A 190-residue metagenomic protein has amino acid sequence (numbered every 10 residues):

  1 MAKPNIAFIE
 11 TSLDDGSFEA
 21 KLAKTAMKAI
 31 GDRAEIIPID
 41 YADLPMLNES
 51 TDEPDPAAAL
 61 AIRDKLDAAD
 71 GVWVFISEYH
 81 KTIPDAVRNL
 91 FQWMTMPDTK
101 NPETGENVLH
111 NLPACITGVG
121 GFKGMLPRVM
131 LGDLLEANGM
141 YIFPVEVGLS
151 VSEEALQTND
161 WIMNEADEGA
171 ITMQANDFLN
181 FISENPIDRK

Functional and structural regions predicted by a protein language model:
M1-K3, D32, D67-A69, H110-N111 (+1 more regions): Residue-level preference for short coil/turn positions at secondary-structure junctions
A2-R33: N-terminal beta1-alpha1 ligand-phosphate binding loop
E10, P38-D40, G148: Residue-level recognition of beta-strand->loop/alpha-helix junctions
G31-I37, M140-I142: A generic structural motif
I39-A57, A155-D160: N-terminal beta-loop-helix "entrance" segment that forms/cooperates in small-molecule cofactor or anionic ligand
P56-N138: Helix-loop-strand module that forms the ligand-binding subsite of alpha/beta enzymes
Y141-K190: Glycine-rich phosphate/pyrophosphate-binding loop and the adjoining helix
